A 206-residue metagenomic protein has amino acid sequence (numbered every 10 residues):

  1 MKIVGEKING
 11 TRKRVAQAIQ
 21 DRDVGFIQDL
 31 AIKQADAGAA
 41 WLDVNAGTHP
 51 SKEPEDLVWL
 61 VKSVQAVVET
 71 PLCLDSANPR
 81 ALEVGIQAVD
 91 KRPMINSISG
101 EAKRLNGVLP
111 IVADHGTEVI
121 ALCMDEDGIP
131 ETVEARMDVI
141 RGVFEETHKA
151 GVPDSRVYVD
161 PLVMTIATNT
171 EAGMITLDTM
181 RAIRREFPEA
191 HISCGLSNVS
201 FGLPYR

Functional and structural regions predicted by a protein language model:
I3-D29, E53, M94-G100, D127-E134 (+1 more regions): Active-site mouth loops of central-metabolism enzymes
E6, K52-D90, L177-C194: Alpha-helix-loop-beta-strand connector modules within alpha/beta enzyme cores
Q34, G85, V159: Conserved, mostly hydrophobic/aromatic
A35-T70, V163-G173: Glycine-rich, proline-tolerant flexible connector loops at the mouths of alpha/beta enzymes
G38, Q87-M94, A113-V119, F187-P188: Glycine-enriched alpha-helix->loop->beta-strand junction motifs that scaffold or abut catalytic
D43-T48, T70-N78, P93-K103: Catalytic beta/alpha-barrel core
P50-L60, S76-V84, G100-D114, G128-V139 (+1 more regions): Active-site-adjacent beta->alpha loops and helix N-cap segments on the catalytic face of soluble alpha/beta enzymes
D114-R206: Catalytic alpha/beta core domains of metabolic enzymes, predominantly
